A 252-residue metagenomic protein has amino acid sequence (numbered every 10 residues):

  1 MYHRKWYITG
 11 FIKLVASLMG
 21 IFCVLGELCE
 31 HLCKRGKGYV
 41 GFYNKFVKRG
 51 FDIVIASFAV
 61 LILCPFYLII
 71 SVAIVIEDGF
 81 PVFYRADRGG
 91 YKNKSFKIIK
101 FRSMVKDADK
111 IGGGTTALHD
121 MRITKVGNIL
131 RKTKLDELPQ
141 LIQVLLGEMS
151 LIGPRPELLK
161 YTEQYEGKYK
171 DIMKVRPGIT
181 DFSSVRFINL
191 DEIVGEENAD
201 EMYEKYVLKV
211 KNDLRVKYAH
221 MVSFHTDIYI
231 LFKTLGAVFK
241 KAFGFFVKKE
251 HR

Functional and structural regions predicted by a protein language model:
M1-Y2, I8-T9, H31: Interhelical loop and helix-boundary elements at the membrane-water interface of polytopic inner-membrane proteins
K5-V15, M121, M173: Hydrophobic alpha-helical transmembrane segments
I12, L18-C33, K37-K106, Y218-R252: A hydrophobic, helix-centered structural microdomain
L14, K174-R252: C-terminal terminal-structure detector
S17-G26, L151, Q164, K170 (+2 more regions): Soluble, non-transmembrane catalytic domains of enzymes that act on hydrophobic metabolites at membranes
A56, Y84, T124-N128, K160 (+1 more regions): Positions in alpha-helical segments
Y84-R122, S183-D213: Short, glycine-rich, amphipathic interfacial segments at transmembrane boundaries or analogous
A117-D181, L231: A short, structured surface patch at a secondary-structure boundary
